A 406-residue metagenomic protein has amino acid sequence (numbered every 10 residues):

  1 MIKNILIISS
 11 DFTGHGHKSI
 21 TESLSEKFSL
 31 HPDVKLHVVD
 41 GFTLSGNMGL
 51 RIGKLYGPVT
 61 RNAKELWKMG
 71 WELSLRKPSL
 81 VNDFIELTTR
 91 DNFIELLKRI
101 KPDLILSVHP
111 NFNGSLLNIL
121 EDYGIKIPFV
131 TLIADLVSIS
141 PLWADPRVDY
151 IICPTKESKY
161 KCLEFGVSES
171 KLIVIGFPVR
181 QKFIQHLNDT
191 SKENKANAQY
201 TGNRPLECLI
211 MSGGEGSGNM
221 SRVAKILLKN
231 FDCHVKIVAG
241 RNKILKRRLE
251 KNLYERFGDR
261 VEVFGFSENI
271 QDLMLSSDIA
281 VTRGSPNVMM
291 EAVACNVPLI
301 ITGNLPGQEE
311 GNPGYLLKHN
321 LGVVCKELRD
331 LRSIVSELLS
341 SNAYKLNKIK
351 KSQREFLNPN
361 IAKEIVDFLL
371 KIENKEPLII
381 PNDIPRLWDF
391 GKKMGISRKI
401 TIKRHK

Functional and structural regions predicted by a protein language model:
E22-I100: Conserved N-terminal ligand/cofactor-binding loop architecture of enzyme catalytic domains
D122-N188: Active-site-proximal region of nucleotide-activated glycan assembly enzymes, centered on histidine/acidic-rich loops
Q185-T201: A short helix/loop element that forms part of the nucleotide-sugar donor recognition site in Leloir-type
A198-S276: Donor-nucleotide binding loops and adjacent catalytic segments primarily of GT-B fold Leloir glycosyltransferases
L275-G284: Acidic donor-binding loop of glycosyltransferase active sites
S277-D278, N296-P298: A short alpha->beta transition loop at the rim of the catalytic pocket in nucleotide-sugar-dependent
N320, E327-Y344: C-terminal "capping" alpha-helix adjacent to the active site of nucleotide-linked donor transferases in cell-envelope
A343-K406: C-terminal amphipathic helix plus adjacent low-complexity, charged tail appended to glycosyltransferase catalytic
